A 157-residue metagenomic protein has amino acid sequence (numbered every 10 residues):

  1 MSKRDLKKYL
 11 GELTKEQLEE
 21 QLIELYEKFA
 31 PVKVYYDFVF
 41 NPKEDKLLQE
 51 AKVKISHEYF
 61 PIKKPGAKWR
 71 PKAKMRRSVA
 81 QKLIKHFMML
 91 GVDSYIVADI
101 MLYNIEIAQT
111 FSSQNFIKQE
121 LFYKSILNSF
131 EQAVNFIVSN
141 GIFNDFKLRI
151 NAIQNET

Functional and structural regions predicted by a protein language model:
M1, L13, E27, K46 (+7 more regions): Alpha-helix boundary/N-cap detector
S2-G66: N-terminal interaction modules that seed assembly of large macromolecular complexes
E27-P31, V53, H57, S78-K82 (+3 more regions): Generic structural signal for well-ordered, non-membrane alpha-helices
K52-H86: A broadly used, surface-exposed interaction patch
K64-K68, F116-I117, S139, F143: Charged, low-complexity interaction regions
Q81-K118, F122, S129-V134: Extended amphipathic alpha-helical scaffold segments
L121-T157: Eukaryote-biased recognition of C-terminal alpha-helical segments
